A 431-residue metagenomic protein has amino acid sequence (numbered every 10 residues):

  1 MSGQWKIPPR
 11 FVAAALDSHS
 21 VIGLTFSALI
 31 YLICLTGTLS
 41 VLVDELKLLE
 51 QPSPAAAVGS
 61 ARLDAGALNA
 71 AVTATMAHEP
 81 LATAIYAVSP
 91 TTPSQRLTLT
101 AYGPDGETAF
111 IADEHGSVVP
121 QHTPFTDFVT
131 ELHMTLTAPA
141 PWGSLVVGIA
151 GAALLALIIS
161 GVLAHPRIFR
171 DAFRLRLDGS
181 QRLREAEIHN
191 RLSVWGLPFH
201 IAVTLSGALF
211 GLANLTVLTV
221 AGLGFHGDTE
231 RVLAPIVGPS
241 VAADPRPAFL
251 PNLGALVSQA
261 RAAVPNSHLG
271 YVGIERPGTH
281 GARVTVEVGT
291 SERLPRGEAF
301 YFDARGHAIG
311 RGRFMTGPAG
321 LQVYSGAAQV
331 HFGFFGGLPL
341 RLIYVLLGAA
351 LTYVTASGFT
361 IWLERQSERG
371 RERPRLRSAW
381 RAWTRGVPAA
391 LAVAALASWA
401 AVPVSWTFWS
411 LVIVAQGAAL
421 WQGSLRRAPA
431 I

Functional and structural regions predicted by a protein language model:
M1-I431: Conserved histidines in hydrophobic membrane contexts and catalytic metal-binding motifs
